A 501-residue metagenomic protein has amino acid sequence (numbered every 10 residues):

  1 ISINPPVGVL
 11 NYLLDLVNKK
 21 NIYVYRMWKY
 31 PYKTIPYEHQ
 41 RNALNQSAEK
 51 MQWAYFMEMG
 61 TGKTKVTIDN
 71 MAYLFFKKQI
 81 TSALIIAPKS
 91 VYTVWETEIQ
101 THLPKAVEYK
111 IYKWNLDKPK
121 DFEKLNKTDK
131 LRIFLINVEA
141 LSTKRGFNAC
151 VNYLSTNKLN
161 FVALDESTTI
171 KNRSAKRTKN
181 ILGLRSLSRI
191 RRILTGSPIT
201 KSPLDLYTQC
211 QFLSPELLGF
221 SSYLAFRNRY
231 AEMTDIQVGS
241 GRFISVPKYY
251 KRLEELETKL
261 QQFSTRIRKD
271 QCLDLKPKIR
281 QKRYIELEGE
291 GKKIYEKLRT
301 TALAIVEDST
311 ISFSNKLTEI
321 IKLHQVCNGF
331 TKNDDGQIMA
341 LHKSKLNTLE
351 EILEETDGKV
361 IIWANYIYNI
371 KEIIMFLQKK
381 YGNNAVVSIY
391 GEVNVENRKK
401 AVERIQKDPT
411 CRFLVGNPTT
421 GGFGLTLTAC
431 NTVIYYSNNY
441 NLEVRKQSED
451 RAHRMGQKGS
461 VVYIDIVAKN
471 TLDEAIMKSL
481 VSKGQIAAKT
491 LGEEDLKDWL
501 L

Functional and structural regions predicted by a protein language model:
N21-F56: Conserved pre-motif I regulatory segment
G62, V66, N70-M71, F75-K78 (+3 more regions): Conserved Helicase C-terminal RecA-like lobe
V66, Q79-T101, T200-D205, Y366-I367: Conserved Walker A/P-loop ATP-binding site and its immediately adjacent core in helicase/helicase-like ATPase domains
S82, E108, K130-R132, F161 (+2 more regions): Conserved P-loop NTPase motor "coupling/switch" region that bridges the ATPase
V91-L116, L213-E216: Conserved helix-turn-beta segment of the N-terminal RecA-like "Helicase ATP-binding" lobe in SF1/SF2 helicases
I111-D121, V138-T143, K171-S174, A364-Y368 (+3 more regions): Conserved helicase motor
K144, K201-P203, I370-I374, R398-K399 (+2 more regions): SF2 helicase motor core recognition
Y440-L501: A conserved SF2-helicase RecA2
